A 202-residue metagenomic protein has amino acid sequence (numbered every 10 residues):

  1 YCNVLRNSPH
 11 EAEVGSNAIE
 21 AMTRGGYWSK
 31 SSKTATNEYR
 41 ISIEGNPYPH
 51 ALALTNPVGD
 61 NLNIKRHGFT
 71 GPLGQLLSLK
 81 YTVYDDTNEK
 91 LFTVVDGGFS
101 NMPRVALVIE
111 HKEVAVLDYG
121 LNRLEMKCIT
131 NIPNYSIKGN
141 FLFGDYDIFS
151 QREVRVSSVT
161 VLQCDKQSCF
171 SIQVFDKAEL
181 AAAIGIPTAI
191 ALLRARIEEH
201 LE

Functional and structural regions predicted by a protein language model:
Y1-K80, D86-L91, F99-V105, I109-E202: Low-complexity or membrane-interfacial segments used for flexible interactions
